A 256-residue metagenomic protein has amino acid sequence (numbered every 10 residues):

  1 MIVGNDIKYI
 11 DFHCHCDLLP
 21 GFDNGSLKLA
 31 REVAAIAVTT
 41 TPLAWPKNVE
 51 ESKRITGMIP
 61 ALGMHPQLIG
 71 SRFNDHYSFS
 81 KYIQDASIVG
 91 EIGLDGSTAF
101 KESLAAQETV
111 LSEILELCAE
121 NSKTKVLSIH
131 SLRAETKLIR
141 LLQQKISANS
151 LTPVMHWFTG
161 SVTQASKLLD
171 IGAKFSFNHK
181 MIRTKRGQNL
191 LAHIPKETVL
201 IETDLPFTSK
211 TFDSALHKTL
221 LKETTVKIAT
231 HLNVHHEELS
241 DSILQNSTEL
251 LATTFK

Functional and structural regions predicted by a protein language model:
M1-K256: Mid-domain alpha/beta scaffold segments of enzyme catalytic cores
